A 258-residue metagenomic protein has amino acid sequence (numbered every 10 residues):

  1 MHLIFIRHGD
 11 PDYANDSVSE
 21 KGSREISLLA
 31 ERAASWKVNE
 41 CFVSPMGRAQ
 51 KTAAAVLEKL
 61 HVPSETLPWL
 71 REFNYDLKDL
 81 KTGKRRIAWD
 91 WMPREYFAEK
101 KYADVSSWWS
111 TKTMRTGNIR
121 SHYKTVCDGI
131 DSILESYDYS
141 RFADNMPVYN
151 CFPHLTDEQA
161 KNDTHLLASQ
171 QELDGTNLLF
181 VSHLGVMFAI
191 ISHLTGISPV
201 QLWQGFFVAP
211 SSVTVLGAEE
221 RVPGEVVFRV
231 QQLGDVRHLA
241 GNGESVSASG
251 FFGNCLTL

Functional and structural regions predicted by a protein language model:
M1-L67: Active-site-proximal alpha-helix that buttresses catalytic centers in soluble enzyme cores
H2-I6, F42, E172-S182, V186: Beta-strand elements within well-structured catalytic alpha/beta cores of enzymes that handle phosphate/sulfate esters
R7, R48-A49, H122, V126 (+1 more regions): Short, cationic motifs built from Arg/Lys/His that form the positively charged side of catalytic pockets
G9, L184, G234-V236: Active-site metal-binding loops of divalent metal-dependent hydrolases
N15-S23, I119, Y123, L202: Flexible, glycine- and charge-enriched loops at secondary-structure boundaries
S35-K37, Y137-R141, L166-G175: Glycine-rich phosphate-binding loop signature in dinucleotide/nucleotide-binding domains
L60-E158, L258: Phosphate-handling substructures
F73-W91, Y149-N177, A189-L258: Acidic, low-complexity terminal tails and accessory targeting/binding regions of phosphate-metabolizing enzymes
